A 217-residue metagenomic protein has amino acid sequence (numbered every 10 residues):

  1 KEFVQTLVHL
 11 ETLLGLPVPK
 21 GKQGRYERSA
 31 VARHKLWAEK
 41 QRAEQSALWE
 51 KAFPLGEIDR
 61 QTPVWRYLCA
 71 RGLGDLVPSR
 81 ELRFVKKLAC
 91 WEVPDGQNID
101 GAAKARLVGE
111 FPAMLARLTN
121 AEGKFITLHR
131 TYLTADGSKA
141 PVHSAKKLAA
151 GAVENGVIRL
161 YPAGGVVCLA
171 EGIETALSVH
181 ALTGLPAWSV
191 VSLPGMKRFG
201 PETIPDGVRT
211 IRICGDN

Functional and structural regions predicted by a protein language model:
K1-G72: Non-catalytic accessory segments of DNA primases and related replication-initiation nucleases
E2, T119-A121, D216: Beta-hairpin (beta-strand-turn-beta-strand) motif
K22-A30, P78-G96: Short linear loop/turn motifs
R71-K86, G184-G195: Short, well-structured beta-strand/strand-turn elements
C90-G207: Phosphate-handling DNA/RNA-contact segment within nucleic-acid enzymes
L169, V208-N217: Acidic beta-strand-to-loop metal/phosphate-binding motif
